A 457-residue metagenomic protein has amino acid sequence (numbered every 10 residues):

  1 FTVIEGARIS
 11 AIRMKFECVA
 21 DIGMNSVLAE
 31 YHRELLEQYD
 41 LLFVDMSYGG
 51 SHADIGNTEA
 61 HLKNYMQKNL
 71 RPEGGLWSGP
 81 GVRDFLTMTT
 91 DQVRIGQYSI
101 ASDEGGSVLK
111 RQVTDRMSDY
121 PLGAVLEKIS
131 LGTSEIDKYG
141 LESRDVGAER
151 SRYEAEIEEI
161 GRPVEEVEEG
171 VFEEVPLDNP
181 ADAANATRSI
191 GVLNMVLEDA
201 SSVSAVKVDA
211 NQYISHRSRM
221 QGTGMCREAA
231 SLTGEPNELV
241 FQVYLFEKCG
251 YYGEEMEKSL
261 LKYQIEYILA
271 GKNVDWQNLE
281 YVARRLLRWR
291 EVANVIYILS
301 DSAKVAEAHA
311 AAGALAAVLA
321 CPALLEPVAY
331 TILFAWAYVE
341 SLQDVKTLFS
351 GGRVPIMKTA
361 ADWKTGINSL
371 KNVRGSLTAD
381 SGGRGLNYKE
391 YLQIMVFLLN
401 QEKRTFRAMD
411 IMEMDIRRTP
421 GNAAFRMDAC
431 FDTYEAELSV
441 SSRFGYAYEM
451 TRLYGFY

Functional and structural regions predicted by a protein language model:
F1-A53: Alpha-helical assembly-interface signal, strongest on the long, hydrophobic N-terminal helix that forms
R33, L41-Y457: Long, compositionally biased low-complexity segments
